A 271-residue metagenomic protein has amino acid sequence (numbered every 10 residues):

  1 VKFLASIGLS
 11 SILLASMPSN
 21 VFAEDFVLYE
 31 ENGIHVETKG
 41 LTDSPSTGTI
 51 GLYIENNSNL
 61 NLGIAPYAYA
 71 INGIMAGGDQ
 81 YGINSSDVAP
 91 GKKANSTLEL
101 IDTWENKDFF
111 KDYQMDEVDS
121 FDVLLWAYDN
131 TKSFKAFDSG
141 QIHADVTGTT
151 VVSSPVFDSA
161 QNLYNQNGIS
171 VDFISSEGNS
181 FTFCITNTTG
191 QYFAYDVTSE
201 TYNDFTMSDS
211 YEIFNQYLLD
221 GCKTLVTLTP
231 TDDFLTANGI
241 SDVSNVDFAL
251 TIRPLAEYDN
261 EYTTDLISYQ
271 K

Functional and structural regions predicted by a protein language model:
A5-L13: Hydrophobic helical h-region of N-terminal Sec-dependent signal peptides in bacterial secretory/periplasmic proteins
L14-L28: Sec-dependent signal peptide cleavage junction
S44-G51, S176-T182: Short, solvent-exposed loop/turn segments enriched in Ser/Thr/Gly
I54, A68-Y69, L100, A127 (+4 more regions): Hydrophobic beta-strand positions in extracellular immunoglobulin-like domains
I54-N61, I185-T189: Asparagine-centered strand-capping/turn motif at beta-strand->loop junctions
L60-A68, Q191-S199: Short, hydrophobic/aromatic beta-strand segments
G77-A136, Y192, M207-Y258: Short, solvent-exposed, Trp/other aromatic-anchored flexible loops in extracytoplasmic proteins
V123-V171: Surface-exposed beta-loop interaction hotspot
